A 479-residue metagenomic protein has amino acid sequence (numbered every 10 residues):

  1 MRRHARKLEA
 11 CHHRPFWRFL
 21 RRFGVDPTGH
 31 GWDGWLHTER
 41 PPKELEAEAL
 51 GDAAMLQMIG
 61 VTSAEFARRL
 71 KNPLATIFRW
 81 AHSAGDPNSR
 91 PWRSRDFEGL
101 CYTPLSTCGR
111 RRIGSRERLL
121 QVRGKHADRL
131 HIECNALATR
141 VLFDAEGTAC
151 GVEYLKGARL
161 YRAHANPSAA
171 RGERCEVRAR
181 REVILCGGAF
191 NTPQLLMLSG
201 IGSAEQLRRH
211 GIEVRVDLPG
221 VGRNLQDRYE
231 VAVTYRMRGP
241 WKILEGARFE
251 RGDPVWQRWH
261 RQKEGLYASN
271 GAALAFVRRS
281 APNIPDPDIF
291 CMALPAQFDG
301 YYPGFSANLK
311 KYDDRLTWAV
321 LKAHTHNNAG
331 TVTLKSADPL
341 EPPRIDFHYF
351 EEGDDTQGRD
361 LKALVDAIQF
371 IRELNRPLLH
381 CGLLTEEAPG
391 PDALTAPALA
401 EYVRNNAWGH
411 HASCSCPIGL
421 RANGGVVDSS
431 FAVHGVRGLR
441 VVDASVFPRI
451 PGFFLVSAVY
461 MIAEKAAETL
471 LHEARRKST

Functional and structural regions predicted by a protein language model:
M1-T479: Structural core of flavin- and non-heme-iron oxidoreductases, emphasizing the beta-strand/alpha-helix scaffold
